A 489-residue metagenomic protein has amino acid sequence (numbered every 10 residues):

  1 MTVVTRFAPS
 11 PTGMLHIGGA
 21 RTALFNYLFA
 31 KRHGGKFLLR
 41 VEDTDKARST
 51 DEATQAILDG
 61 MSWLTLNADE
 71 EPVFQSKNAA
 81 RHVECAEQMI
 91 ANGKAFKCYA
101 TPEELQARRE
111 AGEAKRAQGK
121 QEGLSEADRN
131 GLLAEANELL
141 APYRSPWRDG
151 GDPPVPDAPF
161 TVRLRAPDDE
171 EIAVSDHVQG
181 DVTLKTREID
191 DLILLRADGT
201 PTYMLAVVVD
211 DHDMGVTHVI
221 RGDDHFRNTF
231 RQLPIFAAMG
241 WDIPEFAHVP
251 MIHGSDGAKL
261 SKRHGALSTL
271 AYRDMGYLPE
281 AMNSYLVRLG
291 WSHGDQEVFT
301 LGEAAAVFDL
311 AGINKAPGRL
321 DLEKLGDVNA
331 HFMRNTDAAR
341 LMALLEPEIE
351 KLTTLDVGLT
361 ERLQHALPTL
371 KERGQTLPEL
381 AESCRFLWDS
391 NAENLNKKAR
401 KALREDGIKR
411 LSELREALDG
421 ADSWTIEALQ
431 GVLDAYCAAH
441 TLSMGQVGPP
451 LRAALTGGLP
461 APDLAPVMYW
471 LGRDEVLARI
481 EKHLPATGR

Functional and structural regions predicted by a protein language model:
M1-D128, N228-W241, A281: N-terminal Rossmann-like or analogous alpha/beta NTP/dinucleotide-binding catalytic cores that position adenine
T5-P11, L39-D43, M214-V219, L267 (+2 more regions): Glycine- and acidic
N26, I57, M89, G93 (+8 more regions): Residue-level signal for inorganic ion chemistry
L58, A86-I90, N283-L286, A305 (+2 more regions): Non-transmembrane alpha-helical segments in soluble domains of secreted/periplasmic/extracellular proteins
K97, T101-H248, H253-L260, S268 (+1 more regions): Active-site cores that bind ATP or allylic diphosphates and position pyrophosphate for catalysis
R227, M239-E245, V249-K397, K401 (+1 more regions): Catalytic adenosine-cofactor/nucleotide-binding cores of aminoacyl-tRNA synthetases and other
A399-L429: Long, amphipathic alpha-helical coiled-coil segments characteristic of histidine-phosphotransfer scaffolds
T425-L471, E475: Helix-rich, typically C-terminal accessory recognition domains appended to large enzymatic cores
